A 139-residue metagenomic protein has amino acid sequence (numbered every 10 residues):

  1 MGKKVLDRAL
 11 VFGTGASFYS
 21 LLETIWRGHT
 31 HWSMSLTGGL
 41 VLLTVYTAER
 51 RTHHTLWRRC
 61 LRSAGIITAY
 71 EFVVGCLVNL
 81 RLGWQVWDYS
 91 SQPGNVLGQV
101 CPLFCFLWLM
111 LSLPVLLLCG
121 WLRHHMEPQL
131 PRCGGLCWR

Functional and structural regions predicted by a protein language model:
M1-R139: Aromatic-rich, lipid-facing transmembrane alpha helices and their immediate juxtamembrane interface loops in integral
